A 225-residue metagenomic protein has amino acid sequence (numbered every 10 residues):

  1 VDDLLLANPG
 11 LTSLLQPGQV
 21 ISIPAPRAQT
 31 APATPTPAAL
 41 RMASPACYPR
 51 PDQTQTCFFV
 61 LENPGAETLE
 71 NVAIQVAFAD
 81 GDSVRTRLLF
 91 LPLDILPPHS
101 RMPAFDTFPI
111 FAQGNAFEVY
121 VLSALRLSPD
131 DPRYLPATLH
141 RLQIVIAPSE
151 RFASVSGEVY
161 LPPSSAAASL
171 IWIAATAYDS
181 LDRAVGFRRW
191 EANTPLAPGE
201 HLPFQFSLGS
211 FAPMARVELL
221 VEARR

Functional and structural regions predicted by a protein language model:
V1-P35, L96-M102: Extracellular LysM carbohydrate-binding repeats and other cell-envelope/extracellular binding modules
V1-Q19, A66-N71, A79-D82, S180-L181: LysM (lysin motif) carbohydrate-binding repeats in extracellular/periplasmic proteins that recognize
A33-C47, P103-R151, G186-N193, S210-R225: Terminal connector regions
D52-F58, R151-G157: Short, solvent-exposed loop/turn segments enriched in Ser/Thr/Gly
L61-A66, V159-S165: Asparagine-centered strand-capping/turn motif at beta-strand->loop junctions
T68-N71, R85, S165-L170, A184-G186: Short acidic/proline- and small/hydrophobic-mixed sequence motifs that coincide with surface turns and coil-to-beta
D80-F90, Y134-T138, D182-W190: Short beta-strand and strand-turn-strand segments in soluble, beta-rich domains
S100-D106, E200-F206: Short strand-edge motifs at loop-to-beta-strand transitions and within beta-strands of extracellular beta-rich domains
